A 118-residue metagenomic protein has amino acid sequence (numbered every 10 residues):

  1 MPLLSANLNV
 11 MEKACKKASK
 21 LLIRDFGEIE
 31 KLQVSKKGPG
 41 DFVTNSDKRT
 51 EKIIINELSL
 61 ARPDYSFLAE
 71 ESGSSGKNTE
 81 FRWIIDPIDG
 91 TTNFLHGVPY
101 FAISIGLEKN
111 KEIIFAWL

Functional and structural regions predicted by a protein language model:
M1-I88: N-terminal subdomain of lithium-sensitive/metallo-dependent phosphomonoesterases centered on the IMPase/IPPase/PAP
K77-L118: DPxDG-like acidic metal-binding loop motif
